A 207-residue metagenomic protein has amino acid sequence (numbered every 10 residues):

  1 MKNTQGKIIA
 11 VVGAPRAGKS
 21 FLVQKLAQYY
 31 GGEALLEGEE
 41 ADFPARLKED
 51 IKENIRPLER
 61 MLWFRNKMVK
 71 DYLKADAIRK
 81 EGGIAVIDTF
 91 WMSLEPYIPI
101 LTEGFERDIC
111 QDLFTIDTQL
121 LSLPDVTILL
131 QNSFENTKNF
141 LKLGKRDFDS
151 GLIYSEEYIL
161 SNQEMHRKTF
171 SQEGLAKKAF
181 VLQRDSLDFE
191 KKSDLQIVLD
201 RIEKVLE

Functional and structural regions predicted by a protein language model:
V11: Hydrophobic anchor at the beta1->P-loop junction of P-loop NTPases
A14: P-loop (Walker A) phosphate-binding loop of NTP-binding proteins
K19: Conserved lysine of the Walker
L22, L26: Hydrophobic positions on the alpha1 helix immediately C-terminal to the Walker A/P-loop
Q28-K74: Conserved substrate/cofactor phosphate-moiety recognition/catalytic segment in nucleotide-dependent phosphotransferases
R60-L121: Glycine-rich phosphate-binding loop used to anchor ATP phosphates in small-molecule kinases, encompassing both
Y97-M165: A glycine- and Lys/Arg-enriched "phosphate-lid" helix/loop adjacent to the NTP-binding pocket of small-molecule kinases
K142-E207: NTP-dependent small-molecule kinase module
